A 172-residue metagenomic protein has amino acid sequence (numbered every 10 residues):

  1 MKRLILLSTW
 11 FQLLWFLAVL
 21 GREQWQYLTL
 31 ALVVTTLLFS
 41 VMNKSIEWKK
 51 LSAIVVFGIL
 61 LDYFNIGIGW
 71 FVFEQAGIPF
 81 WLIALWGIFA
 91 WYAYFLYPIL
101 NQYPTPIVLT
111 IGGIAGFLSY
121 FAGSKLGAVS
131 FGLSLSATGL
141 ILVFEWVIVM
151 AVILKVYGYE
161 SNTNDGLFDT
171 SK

Functional and structural regions predicted by a protein language model:
M1-K172: Aromatic-rich, lipid-facing transmembrane alpha helices and their immediate juxtamembrane interface loops in integral
